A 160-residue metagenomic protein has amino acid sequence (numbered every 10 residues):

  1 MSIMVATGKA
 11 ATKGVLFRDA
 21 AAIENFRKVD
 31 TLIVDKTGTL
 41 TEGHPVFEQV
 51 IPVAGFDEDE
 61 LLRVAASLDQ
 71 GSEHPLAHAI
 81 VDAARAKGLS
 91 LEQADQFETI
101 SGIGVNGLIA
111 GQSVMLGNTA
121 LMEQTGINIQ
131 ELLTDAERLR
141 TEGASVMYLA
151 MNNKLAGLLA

Functional and structural regions predicted by a protein language model:
M1-A160: Cytosolic catalytic headpiece of P-type ATPases
